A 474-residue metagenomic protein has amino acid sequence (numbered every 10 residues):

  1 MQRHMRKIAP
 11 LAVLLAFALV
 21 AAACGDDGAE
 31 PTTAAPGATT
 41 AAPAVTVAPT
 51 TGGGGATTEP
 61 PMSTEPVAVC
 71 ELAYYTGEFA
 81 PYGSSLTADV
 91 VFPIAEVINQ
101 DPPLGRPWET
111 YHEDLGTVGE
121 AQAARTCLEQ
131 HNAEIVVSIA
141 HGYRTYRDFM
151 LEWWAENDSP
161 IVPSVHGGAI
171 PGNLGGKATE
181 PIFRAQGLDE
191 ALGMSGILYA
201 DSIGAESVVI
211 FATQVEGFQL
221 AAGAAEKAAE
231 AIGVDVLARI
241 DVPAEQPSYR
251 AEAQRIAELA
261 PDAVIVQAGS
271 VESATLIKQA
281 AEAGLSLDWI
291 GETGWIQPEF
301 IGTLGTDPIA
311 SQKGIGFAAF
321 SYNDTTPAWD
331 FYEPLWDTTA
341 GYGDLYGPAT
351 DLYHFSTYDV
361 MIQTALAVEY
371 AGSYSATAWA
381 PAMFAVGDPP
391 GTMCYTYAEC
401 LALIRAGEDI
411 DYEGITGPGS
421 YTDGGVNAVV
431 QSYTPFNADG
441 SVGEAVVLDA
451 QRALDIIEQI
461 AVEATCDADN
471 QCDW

Functional and structural regions predicted by a protein language model:
V20-A23: C-terminal motif of bacterial Sec signal peptides marking the signal peptidase cleavage site
G25-T33: Bacterial lipoprotein signal-peptidase II cleavage site
D26, P66, P81-D89, E96-G176 (+3 more regions): Beta-alpha junction/loop-to-helix N-cap segments that form part of ligand/metal-binding clefts
E59-V91, E113-V118, H141, F211-Q219 (+1 more regions): Extracytoplasmic "Venus flytrap"
E120, R184-V209, L220, S248-R250 (+3 more regions): Hydrophobic alpha-helical segments within soluble ligand-binding/sensing domains
N132-A244, D288-I315: Extracytoplasmic ligand/sensor domains, especially the bilobed periplasmic-binding protein
A280-M361, V368-Y374, A453: Extracellular/periplasmic periplasmic-binding protein-like sensory domains
Y342-D351, A367-A445: Segments of small-molecule ligand-sensing domains
